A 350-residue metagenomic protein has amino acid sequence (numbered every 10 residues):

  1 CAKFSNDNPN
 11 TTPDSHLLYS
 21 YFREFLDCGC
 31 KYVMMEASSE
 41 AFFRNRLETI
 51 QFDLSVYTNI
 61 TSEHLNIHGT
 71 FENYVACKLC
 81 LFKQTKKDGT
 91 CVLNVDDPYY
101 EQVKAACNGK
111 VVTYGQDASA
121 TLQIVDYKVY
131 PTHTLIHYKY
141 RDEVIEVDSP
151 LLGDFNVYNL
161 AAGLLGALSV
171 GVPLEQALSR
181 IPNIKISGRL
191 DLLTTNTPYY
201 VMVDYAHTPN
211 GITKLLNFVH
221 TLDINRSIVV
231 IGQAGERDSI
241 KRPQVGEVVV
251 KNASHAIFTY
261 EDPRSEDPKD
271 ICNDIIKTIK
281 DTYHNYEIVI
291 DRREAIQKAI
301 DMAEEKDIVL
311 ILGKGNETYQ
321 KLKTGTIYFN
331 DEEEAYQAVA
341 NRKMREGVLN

Functional and structural regions predicted by a protein language model:
C1-K3: Short beta-strand-centered segment that lines the nucleotide-binding/catalytic pocket of NTP-utilizing
N6-S38: Conserved nucleotide-sensing/catalytic segment adjacent to the nucleotide-binding pocket in NTP-handling enzymes
P13-H16, M35-A41, E72-A76, P182-I186 (+2 more regions): Short gly/ser/thr-rich secondary-structure transition/capping motifs
C28, F43, Q51-V201, I224 (+2 more regions): Acidic, Mg2+-coordinating active-site environments of NTP-dependent enzymes
K31, D53, G89, S254-A256 (+1 more regions): Conserved acidic residues
M35, S55, L93, T113 (+3 more regions): Structural beta-sheet core signal
N108, A162-L174, S179, I184-K185 (+1 more regions): ATP-dependent carboxylate-amine ligase
